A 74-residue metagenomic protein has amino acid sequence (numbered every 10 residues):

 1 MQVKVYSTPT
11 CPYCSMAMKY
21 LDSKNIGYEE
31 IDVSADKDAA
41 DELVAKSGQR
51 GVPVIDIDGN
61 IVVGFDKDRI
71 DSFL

Functional and structural regions predicted by a protein language model:
M1-K24: Local sequence-structure signature of Cys/Sec-based thiol-disulfide redox active-site neighborhoods
T8, D36, K67: ATP/adenylate-binding site constellation spanning eukaryotic-like Ser/Thr protein kinases, ABC-transporter
N25-E30, I61: Conserved beta-strand scaffold positions in the cores of enzyme catalytic domains, especially in NTP/NDP-utilizing
Y28-A39: Thiol-based oxidoreductase modules, predominantly thioredoxin-like and allied folds used for disulfide exchange
A39-E42, R69: Hydrophobic alpha-helical segments typical of transmembrane helices and their membrane-interface/capping positions
A45-G48: Major-groove DNA-recognition helix of helix-turn-helix-type DNA-binding domains
P53-V62: A short, hydrophobic beta-strand/beta-hairpin element that forms part of a small beta-sheet core
I70-L74: Short hydrophobic/aromatic patches at helix-to-coil boundaries
